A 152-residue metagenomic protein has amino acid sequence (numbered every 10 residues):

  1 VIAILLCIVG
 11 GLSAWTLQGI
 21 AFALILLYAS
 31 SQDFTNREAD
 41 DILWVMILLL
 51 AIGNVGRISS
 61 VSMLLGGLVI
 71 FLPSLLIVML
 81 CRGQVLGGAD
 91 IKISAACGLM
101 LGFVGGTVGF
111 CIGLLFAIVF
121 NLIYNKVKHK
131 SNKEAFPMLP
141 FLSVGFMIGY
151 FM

Functional and structural regions predicted by a protein language model:
V1-L12: N-terminal transmembrane signal-anchor/hairpin module of polytopic inner-membrane proteins
A3, P73-S74, M138-F141: Aromatic-residue hotspot detector
A14, R57-S59, V127-S131: Short, glycine- and charge-enriched coil/turn segments that flank and shape catalytic ligand pockets
Q18-I118: Functional transmembrane core segments of multi-pass inner-membrane proteins
A96-G98, L114, L139, S143-M147: Transmembrane helix-bundle signature of multi-pass membrane transporters/permeases
I123-G145: Interfacial loop-to-transmembrane junctions
G149-M152: Juxtamembrane boundary at the C-terminal end of a transmembrane helix
